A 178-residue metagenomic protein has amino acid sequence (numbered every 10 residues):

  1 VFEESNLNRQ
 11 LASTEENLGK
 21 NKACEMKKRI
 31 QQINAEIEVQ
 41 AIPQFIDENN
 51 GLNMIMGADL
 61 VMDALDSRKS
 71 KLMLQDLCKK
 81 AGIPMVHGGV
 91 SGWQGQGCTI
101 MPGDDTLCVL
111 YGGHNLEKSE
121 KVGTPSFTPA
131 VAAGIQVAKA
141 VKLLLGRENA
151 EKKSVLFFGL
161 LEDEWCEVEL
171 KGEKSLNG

Functional and structural regions predicted by a protein language model:
V1-G178: Adenine nucleotide-associated cytosolic modules
